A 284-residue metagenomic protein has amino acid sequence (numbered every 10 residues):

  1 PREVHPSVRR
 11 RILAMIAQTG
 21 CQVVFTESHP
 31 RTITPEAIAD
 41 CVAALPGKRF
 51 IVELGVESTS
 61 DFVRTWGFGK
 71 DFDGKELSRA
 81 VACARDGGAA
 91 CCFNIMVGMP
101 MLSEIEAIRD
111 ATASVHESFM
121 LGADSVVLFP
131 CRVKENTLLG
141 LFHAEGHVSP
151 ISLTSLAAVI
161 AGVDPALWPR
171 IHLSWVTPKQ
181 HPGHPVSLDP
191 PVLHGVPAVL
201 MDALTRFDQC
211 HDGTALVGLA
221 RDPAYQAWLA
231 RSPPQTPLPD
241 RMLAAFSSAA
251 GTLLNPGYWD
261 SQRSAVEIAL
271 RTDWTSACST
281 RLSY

Functional and structural regions predicted by a protein language model:
P1-H5, I16-T34, K48-E76, S125-V127: Core AdoMet radical
R2-E3, R31-E36, P100-I105, P178-P182: Acidic-and-aromatic substrate-binding clefts and catalytic sites of carbohydrate-active enzymes
E3-L13, T34-L45, I105: Distinct, well-ordered alpha-helical segments
V4-M15, F72-S78, A107-H116, H147-G162 (+1 more regions): Well-ordered, non-membrane alpha-helical segments in soluble/globular domains
A17, V42, H116-M120: Non-catalytic positions within long, well-ordered alpha-helices that form the structural scaffold/packing of enzyme
F25-T26, F62-K70, V97-I105, F142-H147: Surface-exposed cleft-lining segments at the edges of enzyme active sites
K75-T137, T154-V176: Conserved C-terminal portion of the radical SAM core fold that forms the substrate/S-adenosylmethionine-binding
V133-Y284: Auxiliary Fe-S-binding modules of radical SAM enzymes
